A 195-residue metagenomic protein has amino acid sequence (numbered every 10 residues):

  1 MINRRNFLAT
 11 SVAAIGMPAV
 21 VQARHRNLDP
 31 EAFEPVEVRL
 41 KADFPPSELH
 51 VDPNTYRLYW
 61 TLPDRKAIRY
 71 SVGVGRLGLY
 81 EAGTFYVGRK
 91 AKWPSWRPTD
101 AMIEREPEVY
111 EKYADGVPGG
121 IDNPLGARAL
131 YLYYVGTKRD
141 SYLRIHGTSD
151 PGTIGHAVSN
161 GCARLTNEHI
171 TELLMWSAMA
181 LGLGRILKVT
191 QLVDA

Functional and structural regions predicted by a protein language model:
M1-I15: N-terminal secretory signal peptides and thylakoid transit peptides that target proteins across membranes
G16, V20-Q22, T190, D194: N-terminal non-cleavable signal-anchor helices
A19-E48, W93: C-terminal segment of N-terminal export signals and the immediately downstream linker at the start of the mature
Q22-N27, T99-A101, N167: General structural signal for secondary-structure boundaries
F44, D64, G78-T84, W93-P94 (+2 more regions): Exported/periplasmic cell-wall-interacting domains
E48, P53-R57, T61-A91: Glycine-rich catalytic cores of cysteine/serine-nucleophile enzymes that process amide/ester linkages in cell-envelope
